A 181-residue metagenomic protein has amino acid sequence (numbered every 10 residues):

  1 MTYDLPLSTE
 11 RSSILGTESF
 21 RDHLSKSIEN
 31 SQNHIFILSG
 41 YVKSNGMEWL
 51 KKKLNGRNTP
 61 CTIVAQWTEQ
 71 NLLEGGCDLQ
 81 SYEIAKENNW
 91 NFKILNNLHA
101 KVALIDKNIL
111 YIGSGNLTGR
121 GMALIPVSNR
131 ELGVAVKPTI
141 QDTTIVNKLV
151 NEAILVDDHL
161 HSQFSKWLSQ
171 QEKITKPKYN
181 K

Functional and structural regions predicted by a protein language model:
M1-E18: Glycine-rich phosphate-binding "P-loop"
S12, Y111-K181: Signature of lipid phosphatidyltransferase scaffolds
S19-F20, Y41-N45, L98, S114: Short beta->alpha connector loops
L24-W90: Primarily the HKD phosphodiesterase
T68-L72, A100-K101, T118-R120: Short gly/pro/ser/thr-enriched loop/turn and capping motifs at secondary-structure boundaries
K93-N97, V127: Short solvent-exposed loop/turn micro-motifs enriched in small/polar/acidic residues
A100-L104, L132-A135: Short beta-strand scaffold segments in enzyme catalytic cores
